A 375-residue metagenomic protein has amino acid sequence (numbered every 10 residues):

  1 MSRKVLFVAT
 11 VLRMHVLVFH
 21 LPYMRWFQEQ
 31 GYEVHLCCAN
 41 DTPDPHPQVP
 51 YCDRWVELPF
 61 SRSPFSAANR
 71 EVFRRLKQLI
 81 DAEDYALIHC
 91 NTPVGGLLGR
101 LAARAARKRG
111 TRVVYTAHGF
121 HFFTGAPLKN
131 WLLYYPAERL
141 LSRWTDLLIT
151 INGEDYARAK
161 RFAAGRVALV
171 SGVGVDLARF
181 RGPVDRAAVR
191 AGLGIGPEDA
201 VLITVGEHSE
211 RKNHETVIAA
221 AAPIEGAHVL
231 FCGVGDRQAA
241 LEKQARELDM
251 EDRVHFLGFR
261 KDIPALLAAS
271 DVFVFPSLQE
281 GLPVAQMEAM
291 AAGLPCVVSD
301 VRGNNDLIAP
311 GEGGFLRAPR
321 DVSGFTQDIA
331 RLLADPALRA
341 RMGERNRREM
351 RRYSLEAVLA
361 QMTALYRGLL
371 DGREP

Functional and structural regions predicted by a protein language model:
L6-A68, E154-K160: N-terminal strand-loop element at the rim of the active site of nucleotide-sugar-dependent glycosyltransferases
L17-P22, A200-P223, D236-E242, S323: A conserved mid-protein helix/loop that constitutes part of the nucleotide-sugar donor-binding site
V56-E57, R139-R186: Donor nucleotide-sugar binding/catalytic pocket of nucleotide-sugar-dependent glycosyltransferases
R75, R181-I195, L338: A short helix/loop element that forms part of the nucleotide-sugar donor recognition site in Leloir-type
F259, L278: Aromatic "clamp/platform" in nucleotide-sugar-dependent glycosyltransferases that forms part of the donor/acceptor
P295-V298, I308: Short hydrophobic beta-strand element within catalytic cores of glycosyltransferases and related nucleotide-activated
A309-G311, F315-V322, R331-P336: Conserved acidic donor-binding segment of nucleotide-sugar-dependent glycosyltransferases
G324, R331, L338-R352, Q361-A364 (+1 more regions): A short, well-ordered alpha-helix in the C-terminal region of glycosyltransferases
